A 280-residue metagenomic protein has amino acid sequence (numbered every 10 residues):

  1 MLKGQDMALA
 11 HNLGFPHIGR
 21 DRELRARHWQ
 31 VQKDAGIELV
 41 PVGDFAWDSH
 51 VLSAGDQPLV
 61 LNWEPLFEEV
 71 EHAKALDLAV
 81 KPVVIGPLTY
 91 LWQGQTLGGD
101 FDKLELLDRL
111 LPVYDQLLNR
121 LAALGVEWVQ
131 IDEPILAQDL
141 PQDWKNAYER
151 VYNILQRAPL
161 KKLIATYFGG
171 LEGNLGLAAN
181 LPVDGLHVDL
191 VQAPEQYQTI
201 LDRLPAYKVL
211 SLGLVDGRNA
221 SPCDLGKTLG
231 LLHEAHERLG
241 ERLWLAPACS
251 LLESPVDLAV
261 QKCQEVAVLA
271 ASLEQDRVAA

Functional and structural regions predicted by a protein language model:
M1-A280: Domain-level signal for soluble alpha/beta catalytic cores
